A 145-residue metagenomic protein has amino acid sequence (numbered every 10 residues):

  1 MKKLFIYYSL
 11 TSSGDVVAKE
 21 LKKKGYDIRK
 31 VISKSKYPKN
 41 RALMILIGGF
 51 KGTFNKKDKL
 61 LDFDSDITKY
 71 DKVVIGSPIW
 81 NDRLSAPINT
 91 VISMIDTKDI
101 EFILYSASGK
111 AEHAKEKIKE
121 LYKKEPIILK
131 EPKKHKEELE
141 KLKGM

Functional and structural regions predicted by a protein language model:
M1-K72, D82, K143: N-terminal beta1-alpha1-beta2 submodule of the flavodoxin-like/Rossmannoid cofactor-binding fold
R29-K34, Y105, L129-P132: Conserved beta-strand termini and adjacent loop/short-helix elements that scaffold enzyme active sites in alpha/beta
K36-A42, E112-A114, K134-E140: Short, charged, surface-exposed secondary-structure boundary motifs
L43-E125: Helix-loop-strand module that forms the ligand-binding subsite of alpha/beta enzymes
K124-M145: Glycine-rich phosphate/pyrophosphate-binding loop and the adjoining helix
